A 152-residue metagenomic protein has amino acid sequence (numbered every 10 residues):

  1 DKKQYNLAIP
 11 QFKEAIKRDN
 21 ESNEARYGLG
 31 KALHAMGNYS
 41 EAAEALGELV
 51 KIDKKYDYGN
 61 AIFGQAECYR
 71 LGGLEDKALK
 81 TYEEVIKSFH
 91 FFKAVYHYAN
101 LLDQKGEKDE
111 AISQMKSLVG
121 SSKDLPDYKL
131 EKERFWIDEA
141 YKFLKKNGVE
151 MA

Functional and structural regions predicted by a protein language model:
E24, D57-N60, K93, E139: Start-of-helix register in tetratricopeptide repeats
G28, I62-G64, H97, F143: Canonical tetratricopeptide repeat
K31, E67, N100-L101: Residue-level recognition of tetratricopeptide repeat
K51, I86-F92, N100-L125: TPR/TPR-like (Sel1-like) alpha-helical repeat modules
